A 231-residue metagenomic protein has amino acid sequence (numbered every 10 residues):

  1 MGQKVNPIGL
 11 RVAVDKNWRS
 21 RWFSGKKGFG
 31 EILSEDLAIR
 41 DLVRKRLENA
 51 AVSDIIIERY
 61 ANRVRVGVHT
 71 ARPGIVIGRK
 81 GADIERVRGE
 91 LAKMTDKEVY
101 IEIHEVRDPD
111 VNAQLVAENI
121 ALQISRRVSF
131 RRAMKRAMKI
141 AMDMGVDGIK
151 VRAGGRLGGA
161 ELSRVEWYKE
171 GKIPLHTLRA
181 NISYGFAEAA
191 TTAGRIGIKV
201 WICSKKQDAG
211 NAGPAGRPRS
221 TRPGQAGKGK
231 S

Functional and structural regions predicted by a protein language model:
M1-S231: RNA-contacting regions in translation and RNA-metabolism proteins, encompassing KH/S1 modules where present
